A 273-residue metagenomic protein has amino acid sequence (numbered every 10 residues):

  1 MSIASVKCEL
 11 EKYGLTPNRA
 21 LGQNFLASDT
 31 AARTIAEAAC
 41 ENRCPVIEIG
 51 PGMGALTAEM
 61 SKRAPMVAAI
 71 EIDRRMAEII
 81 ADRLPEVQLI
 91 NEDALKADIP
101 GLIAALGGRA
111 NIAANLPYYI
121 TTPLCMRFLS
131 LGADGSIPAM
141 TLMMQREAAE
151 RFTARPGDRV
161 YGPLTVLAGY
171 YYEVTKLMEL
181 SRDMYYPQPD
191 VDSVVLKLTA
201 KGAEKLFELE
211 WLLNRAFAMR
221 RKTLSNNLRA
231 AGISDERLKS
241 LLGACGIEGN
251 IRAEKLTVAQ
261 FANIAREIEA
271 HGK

Functional and structural regions predicted by a protein language model:
M1-R215, G243, N263, A270-K273: Catalytic cores of RNA-modifying enzymes
V194-K239, C245-E248, L256-Q260, I264: An accessory alpha-helical subdomain
